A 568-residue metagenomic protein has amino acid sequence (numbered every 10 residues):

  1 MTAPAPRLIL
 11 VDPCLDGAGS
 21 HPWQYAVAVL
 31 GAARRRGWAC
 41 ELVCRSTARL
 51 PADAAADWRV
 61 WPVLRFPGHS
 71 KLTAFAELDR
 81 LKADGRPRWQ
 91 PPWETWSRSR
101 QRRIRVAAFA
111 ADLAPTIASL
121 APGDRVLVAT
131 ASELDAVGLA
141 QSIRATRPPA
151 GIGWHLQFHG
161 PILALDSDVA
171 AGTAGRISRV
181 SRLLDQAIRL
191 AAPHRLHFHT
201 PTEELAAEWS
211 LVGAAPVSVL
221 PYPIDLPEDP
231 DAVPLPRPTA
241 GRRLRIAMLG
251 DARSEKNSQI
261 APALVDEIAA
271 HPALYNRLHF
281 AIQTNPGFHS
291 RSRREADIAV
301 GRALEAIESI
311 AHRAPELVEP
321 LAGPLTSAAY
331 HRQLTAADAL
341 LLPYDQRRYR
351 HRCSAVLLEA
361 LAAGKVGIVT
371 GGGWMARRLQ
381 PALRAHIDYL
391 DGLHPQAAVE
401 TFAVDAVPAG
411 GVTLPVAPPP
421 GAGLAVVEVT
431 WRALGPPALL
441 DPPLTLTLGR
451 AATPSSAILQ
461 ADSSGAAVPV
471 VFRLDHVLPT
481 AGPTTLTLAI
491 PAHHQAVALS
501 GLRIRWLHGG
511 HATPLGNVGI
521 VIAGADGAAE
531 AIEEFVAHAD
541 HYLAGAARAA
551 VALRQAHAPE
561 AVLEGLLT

Functional and structural regions predicted by a protein language model:
A3-G19, A129-S132, A247-G250: Nucleotide-activated donor-dependent transferases that construct or modify glycoconjugates
D12-V27, L50, L134, S254-K256: A short, glycine/small-residue-rich beta-strand->loop->alpha-helix junction that serves as a flexible
H21, G516-E530, D540-L567: A charged, aromatic-enriched C-terminal amphipathic alpha-helix characteristic of glycosyltransferases across folds
R88-A108, L113-G138, G151-Q157, A339: Short N-terminal targeting/anchoring amphipathic segment
R125-A131, S142-V180, V366, T513: Active-site proximal beta-strand in glycosyltransferases
A174-S218, L226: A short, active-site helix/loop in glycosyltransferases that binds the activated sugar's phosphate group
L226-A232, R237-S327: Conserved catalytic-core segment of nucleotide-activated headgroup transferases in glycan assembly
L342-L357, T370-G372, A376-R377: Nucleotide-sugar-dependent
